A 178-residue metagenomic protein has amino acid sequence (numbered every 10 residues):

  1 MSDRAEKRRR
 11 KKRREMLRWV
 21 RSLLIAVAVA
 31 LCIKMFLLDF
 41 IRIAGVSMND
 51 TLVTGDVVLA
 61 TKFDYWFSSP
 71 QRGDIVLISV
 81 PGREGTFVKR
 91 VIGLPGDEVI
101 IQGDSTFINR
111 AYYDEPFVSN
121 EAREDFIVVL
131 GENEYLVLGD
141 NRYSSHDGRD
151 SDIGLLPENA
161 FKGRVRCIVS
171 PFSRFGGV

Functional and structural regions predicted by a protein language model:
S2-L17, C32, F36, I41-R42 (+1 more regions): Soluble "head" domains of membrane/secretory-pathway proteins
